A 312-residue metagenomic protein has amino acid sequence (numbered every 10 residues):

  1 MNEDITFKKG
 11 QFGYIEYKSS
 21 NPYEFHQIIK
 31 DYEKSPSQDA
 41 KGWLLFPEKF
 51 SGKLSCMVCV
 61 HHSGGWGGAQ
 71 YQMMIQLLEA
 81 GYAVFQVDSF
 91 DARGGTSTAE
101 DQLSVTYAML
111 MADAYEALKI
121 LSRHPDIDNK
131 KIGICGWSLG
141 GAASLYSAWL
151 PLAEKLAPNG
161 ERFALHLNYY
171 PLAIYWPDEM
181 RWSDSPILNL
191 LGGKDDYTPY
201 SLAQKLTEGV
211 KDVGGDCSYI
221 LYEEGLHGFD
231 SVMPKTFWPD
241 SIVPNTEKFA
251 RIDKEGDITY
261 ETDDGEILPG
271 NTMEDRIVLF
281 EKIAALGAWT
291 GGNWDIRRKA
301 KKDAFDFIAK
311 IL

Functional and structural regions predicted by a protein language model:
N2-G52: N-terminal cap/lid segment of alpha/beta-hydrolase-fold proteins
I29-W43, K53-R123, E281-T290: Serine-hydrolase catalytic machinery in alpha/beta-hydrolase-like enzymes
K30, T106-D184, D196-Y197, S201: Primarily recognizes the serine-hydrolase "nucleophile elbow" in alpha/beta-hydrolase and SGNH/GDSL folds
S55-M57, A164, P186: Alpha/beta-hydrolase fold active-site loops
Q72, P199-G209, P234: Short alpha-helix in the alpha/beta-hydrolase fold that links the catalytic acid
T98-D101, L172-I187, K235-F237: Flexible "cap/lid" loop of the alpha/beta hydrolase fold
N189-L191, D195: Short beta-strand/loop motif that positions the catalytic acidic residue of the alpha/beta-hydrolase fold
D216-L312: C-terminal catalytic histidine-bearing segment of alpha/beta-hydrolase fold enzymes
